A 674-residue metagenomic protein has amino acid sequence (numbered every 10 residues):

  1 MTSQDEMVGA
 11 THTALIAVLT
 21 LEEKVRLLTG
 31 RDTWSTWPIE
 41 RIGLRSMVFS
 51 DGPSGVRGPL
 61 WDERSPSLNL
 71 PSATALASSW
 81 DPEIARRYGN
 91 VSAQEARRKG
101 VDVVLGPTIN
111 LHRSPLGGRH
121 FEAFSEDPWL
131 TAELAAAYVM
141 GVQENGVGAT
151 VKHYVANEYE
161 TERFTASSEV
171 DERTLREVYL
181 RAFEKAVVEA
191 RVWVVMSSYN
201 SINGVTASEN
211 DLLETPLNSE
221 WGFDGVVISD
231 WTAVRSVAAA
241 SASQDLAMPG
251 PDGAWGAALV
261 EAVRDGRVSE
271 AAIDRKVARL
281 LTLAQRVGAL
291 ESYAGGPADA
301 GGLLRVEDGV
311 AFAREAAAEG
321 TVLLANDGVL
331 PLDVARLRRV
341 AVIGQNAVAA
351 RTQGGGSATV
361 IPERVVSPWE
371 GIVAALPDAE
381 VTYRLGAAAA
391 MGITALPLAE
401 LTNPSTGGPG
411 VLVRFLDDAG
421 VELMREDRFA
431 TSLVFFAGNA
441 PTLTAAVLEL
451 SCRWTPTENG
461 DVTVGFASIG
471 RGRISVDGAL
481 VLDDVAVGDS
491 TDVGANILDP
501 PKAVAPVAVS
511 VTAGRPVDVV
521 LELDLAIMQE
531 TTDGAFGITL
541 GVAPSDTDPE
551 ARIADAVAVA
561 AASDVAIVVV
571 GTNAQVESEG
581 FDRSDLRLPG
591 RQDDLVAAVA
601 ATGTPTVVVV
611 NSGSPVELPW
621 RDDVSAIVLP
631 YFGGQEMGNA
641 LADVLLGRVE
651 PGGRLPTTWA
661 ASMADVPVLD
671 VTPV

Functional and structural regions predicted by a protein language model:
M1-V674: Glycoside hydrolase catalytic-domain context in secreted enzymes
